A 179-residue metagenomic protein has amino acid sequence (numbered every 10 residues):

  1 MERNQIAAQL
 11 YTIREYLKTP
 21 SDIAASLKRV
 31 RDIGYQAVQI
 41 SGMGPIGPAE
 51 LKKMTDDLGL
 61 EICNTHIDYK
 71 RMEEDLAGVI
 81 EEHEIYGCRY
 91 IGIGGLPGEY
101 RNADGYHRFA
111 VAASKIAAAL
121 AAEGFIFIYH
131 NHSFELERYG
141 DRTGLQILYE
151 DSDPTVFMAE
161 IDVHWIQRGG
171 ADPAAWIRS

Functional and structural regions predicted by a protein language model:
M1-R89: N-terminal pre-domain/capping segments
A7, C63, G92, I128 (+1 more regions): Structural detector of well-ordered beta-strand residues that form the stable sheet scaffold of enzyme domains
Q9-I13, S41-M43, H66-K70, L96-G98 (+3 more regions): Active-site beta-loop-alpha junctions enriched in small/polar residues
L17, P45, E73, Y100-A103 (+2 more regions): Loop/helix-junction capping segments adjacent to catalytic residues or to phosphate/diphosphate-binding pockets
S21-A25, L76-A77, G105-S114, D141-Q146 (+1 more regions): Charged helix-capping and loop-helix junction motifs
A49-I67, A113-L120, Q146-P154: Alpha-helix-loop-beta-strand connector modules within alpha/beta enzyme cores
E74-A113: Glycine/small-residue-rich loop that forms an oxyanion/phosphate-binding "nest" at active or ligand-binding sites
A118-S179: Acidic/histidine-rich catalytic cores of soluble enzymes
